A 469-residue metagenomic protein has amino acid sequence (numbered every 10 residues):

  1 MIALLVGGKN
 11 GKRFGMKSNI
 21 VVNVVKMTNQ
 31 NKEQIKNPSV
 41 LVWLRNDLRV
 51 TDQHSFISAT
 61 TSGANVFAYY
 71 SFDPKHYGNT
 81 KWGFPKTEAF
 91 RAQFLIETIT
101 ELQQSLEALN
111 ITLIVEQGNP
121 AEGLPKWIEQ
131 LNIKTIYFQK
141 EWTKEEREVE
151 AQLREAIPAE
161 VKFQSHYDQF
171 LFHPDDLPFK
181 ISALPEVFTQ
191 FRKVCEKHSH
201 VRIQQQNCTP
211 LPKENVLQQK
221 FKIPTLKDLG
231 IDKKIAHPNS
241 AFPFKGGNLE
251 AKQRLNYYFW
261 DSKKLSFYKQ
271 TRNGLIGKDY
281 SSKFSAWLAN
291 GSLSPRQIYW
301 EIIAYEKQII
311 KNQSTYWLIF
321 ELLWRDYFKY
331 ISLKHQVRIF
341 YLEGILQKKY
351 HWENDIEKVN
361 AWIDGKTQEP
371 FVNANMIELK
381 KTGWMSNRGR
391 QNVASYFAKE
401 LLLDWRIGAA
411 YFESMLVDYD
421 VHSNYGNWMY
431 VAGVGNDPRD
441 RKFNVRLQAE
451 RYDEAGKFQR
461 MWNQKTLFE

Functional and structural regions predicted by a protein language model:
M1-K26: N-terminal amphipathic/basic-hydrophobic helices that include classical n-h-c signal peptides and signal-anchor
V22-I203, I377-E378, S423-N427: Trp/Phe/Arg-rich N-terminal binding region typifying the photolyase-homology
S55, T98, L102, A251-R254 (+5 more regions): Alpha-helical packing segments of well-folded alpha/beta enzyme cores
P85, A89-Q93, F242-L249, W362: Charge-dense, low-complexity intrinsically disordered segments
L106, I157, R192, F259 (+3 more regions): Hydrophobic residues within well-ordered, non-membrane alpha-helices that form the packing/core of soluble catalytic
S182-Y341, Y452-D453, K457-E469: Glycine/tryptophan-enriched, flexible segments
G277-F468: Active-site-proximal binding-pocket segments
